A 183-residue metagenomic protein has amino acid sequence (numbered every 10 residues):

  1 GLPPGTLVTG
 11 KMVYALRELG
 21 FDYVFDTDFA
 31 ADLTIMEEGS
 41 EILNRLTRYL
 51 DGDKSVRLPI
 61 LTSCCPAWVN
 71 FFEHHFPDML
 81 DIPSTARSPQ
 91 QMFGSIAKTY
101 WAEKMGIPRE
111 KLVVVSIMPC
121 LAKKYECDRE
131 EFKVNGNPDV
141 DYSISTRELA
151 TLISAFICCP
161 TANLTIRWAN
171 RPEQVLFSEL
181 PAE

Functional and structural regions predicted by a protein language model:
G1-E183: Iron-sulfur-associated redox domains of electron-transfer enzymes in respiratory and anaerobic energy metabolism
